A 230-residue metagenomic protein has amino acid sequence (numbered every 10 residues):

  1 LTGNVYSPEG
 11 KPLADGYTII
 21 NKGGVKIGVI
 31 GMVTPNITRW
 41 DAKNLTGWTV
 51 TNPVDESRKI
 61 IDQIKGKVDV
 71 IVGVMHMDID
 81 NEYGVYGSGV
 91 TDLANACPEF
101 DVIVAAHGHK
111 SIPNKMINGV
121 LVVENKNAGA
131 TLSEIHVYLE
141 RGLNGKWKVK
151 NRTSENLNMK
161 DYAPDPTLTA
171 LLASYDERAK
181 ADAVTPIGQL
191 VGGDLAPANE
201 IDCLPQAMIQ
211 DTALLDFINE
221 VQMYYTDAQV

Functional and structural regions predicted by a protein language model:
L1-D161, T167, I209, L214-V221: Acidic, metal/ion-coordinating pockets
K65-G66, N144, M159-V230: Non-catalytic terminal accessory segments
